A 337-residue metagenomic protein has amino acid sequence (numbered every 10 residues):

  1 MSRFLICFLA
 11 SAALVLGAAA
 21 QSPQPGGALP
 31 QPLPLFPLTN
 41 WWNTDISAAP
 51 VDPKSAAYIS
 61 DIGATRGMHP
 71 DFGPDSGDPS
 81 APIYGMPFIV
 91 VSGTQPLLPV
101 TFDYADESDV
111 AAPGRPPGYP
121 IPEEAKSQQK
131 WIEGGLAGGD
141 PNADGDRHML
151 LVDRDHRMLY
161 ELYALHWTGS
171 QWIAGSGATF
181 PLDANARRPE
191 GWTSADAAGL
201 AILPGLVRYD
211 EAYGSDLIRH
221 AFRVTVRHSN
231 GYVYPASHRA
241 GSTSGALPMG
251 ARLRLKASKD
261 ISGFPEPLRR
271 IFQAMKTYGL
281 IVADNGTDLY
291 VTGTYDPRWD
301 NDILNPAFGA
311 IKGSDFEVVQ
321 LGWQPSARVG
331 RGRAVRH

Functional and structural regions predicted by a protein language model:
M1-F4: Positively charged n-region of N-terminal signal peptides that target proteins for export
I6-V15: Bacterial N-terminal signal peptides
Q21-H337: Short, surface-exposed polybasic-aromatic patches that bind anionic ligands, especially phosphate groups
